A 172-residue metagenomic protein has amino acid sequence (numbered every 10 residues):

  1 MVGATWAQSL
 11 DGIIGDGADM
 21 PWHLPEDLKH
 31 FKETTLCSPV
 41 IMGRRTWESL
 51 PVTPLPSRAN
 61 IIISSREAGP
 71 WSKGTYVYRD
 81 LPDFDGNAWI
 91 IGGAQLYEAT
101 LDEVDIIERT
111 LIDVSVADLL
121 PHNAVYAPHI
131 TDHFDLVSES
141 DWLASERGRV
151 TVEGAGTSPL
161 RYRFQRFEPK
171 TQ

Functional and structural regions predicted by a protein language model:
M1-Q172: Enzymes that bind and transform nitrogen-containing heteroaromatic metabolites
